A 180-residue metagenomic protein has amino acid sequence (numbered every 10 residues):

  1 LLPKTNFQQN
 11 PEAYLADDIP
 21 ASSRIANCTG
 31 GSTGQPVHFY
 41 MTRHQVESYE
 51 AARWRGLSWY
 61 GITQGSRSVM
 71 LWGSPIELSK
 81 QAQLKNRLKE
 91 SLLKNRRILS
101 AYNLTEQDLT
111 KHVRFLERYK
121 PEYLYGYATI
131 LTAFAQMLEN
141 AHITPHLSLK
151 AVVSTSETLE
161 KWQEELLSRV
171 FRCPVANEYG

Functional and structural regions predicted by a protein language model:
L1-C28, G34-E50, W54-R67, S74 (+6 more regions): Nucleotide 5′-phosphate-binding alpha/beta core
S23-N27, Q81-N86, A135-M137: Short hydrophobic/aromatic-rich motifs at helix boundaries and adjacent loops
S32, G180: Conserved acidic catalytic centers in enzymes
M41-T42, G65, K80, Q136 (+2 more regions): Short linear functional motifs in flexible/disordered or boundary regions
V46-E47, M70, K85, A133 (+2 more regions): Flexible domain-boundary/linker segments
W54, S58-E90, L99-Y102: Conserved AMP-binding loop of ANL adenylate-forming enzymes
S91-Y179: Active-site glycine/GP-rich loop and adjacent strand/helix microenvironment that borders small-molecule binding pockets
